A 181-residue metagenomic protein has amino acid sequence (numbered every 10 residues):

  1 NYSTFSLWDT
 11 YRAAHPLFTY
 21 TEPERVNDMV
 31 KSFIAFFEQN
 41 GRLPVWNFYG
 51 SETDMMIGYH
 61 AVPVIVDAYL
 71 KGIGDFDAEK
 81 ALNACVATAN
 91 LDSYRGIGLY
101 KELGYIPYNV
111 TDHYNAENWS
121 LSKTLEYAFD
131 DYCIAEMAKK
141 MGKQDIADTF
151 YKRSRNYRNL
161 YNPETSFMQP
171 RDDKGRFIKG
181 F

Functional and structural regions predicted by a protein language model:
S3-T10, A14-A138, Y151: Aromatic-rich carbohydrate-recognition surfaces in CAZymes
P44, A135, K140-F181: Catalytic cores of carbohydrate-active enzymes
